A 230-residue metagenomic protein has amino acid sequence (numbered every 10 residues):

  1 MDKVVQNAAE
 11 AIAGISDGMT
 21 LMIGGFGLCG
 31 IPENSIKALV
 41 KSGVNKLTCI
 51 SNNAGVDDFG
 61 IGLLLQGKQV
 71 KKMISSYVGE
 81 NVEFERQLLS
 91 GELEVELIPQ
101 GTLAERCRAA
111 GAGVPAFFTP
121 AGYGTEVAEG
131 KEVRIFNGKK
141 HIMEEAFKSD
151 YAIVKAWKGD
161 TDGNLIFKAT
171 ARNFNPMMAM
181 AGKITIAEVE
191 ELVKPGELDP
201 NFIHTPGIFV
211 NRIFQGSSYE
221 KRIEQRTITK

Functional and structural regions predicted by a protein language model:
M1-K230: Conserved alpha/beta enzyme-core scaffold
